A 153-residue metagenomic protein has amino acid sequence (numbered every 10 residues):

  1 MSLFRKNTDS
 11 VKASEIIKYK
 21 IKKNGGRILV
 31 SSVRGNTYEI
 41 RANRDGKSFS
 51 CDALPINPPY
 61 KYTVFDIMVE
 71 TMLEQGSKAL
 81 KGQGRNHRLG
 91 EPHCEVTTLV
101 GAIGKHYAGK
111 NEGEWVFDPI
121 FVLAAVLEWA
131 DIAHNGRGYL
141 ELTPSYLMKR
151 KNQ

Functional and structural regions predicted by a protein language model:
K6-R88: Long, low-complexity, charged/polar intrinsically disordered regions in eukaryotic proteins
A13-I17, M68, L99, I103-G104 (+1 more regions): Generic structural signal of hydrophobic/aromatic residues within well-ordered alpha-helices of folded domains
Y60-T63, I67, D118-V122, E128: Short, well-structured alpha-helical interface segments that form or flank functional binding sites
G90-D118: Short helix-coil junctions and helix-kink-helix linkers
L123, E128-E141: A short, conserved structural fragment
G138-Q153: Short, cationic-aromatic polyanion-contact patches
